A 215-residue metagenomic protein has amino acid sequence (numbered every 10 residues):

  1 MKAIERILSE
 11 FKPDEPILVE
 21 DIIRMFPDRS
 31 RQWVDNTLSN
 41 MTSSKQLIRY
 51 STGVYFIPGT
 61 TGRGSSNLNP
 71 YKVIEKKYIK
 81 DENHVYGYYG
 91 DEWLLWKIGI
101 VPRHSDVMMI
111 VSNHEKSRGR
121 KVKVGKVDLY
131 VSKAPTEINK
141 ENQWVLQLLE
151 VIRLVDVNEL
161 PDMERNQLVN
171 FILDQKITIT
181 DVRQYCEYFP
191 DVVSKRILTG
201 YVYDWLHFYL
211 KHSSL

Functional and structural regions predicted by a protein language model:
M1-K2, N142: Short helix-coil-helix linker/hinge
K2-I79: Short beta-edge/loop segments at beta->alpha junctions of small alpha/beta modules that act as binding/recognition
Y50-V54, E82-R118: Short gly/ser-rich loop at a beta-strand->alpha-helix junction or flexible surface loop bordering the NTP-binding
R63, K80-H84, I138: Short, surface-exposed loop/turn motifs that are enriched in glycine and acidic residues and include a nearby proline
E75-I79, D91-W93, N158: Positively charged, aromatic-accented nucleic-acid-binding surfaces
R118-G125: Short acidic-hydrophobic surface loop/beta-edge motif
G125-S132: A short, charged helix-loop
K133-L215: Hydrophobic alpha-helical interaction segments
